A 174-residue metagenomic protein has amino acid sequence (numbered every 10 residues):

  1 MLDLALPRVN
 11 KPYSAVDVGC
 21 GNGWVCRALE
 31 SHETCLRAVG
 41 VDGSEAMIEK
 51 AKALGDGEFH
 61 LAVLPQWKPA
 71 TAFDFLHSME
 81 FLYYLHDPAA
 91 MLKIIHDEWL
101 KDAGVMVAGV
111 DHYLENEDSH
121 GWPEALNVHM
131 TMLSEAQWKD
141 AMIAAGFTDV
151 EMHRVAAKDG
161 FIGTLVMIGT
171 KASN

Functional and structural regions predicted by a protein language model:
M1-K11: Conserved alpha-helix/loop element of class I SAM-dependent methyltransferases that forms part of the SAM/SAH-binding
V16-Q66: Class I SAM-dependent methyltransferase SAM/SAH-binding core
H77: A conserved beta-strand element that flanks and buttresses the S-adenosyl-L-methionine
A89-D102: A short glycine-rich, Lys/Arg-flanked "PGG" loop and its adjoining helix->strand segment in the class I
A103-D111: Conserved beta-strand signature within the Rossmann-like core of class I S-adenosyl-L-methionine
D111-H129: Short, glycine-/aromatic-enriched active-site segment of Class I SAM-dependent methyltransferases
M130-A145: Short alpha-helix
R154-N174: Core SAM-dependent methyltransferase catalytic element
